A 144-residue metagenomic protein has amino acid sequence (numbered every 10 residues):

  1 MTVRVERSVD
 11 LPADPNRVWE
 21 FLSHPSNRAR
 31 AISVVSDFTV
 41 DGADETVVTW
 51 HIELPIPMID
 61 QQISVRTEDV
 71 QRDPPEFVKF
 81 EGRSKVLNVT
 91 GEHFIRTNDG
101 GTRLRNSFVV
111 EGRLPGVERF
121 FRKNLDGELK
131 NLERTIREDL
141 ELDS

Functional and structural regions predicted by a protein language model:
M1-V47: Hydrophobic ligand-binding cavity/cleft-lining segments
R4, E53-L54, T97-D99, R103 (+2 more regions): Extended beta-strand/beta-hairpin segments
R4-E6, D60-R66, L87-E92: Short, surface-exposed coil-to-beta transition loops
D10-D14, H51-P55, V70-R72, R96-N98 (+1 more regions): Solvent-exposed residues in well-ordered beta-strands and their adjoining turns, especially edge/terminal strands
V18-L22, R28, V48-W50, D69 (+3 more regions): Hydrophobic pocket/interface hotspot
D37-T39, E68, T90-F94: Short, surface-exposed charged micro-motifs
T39-R83, T135-D143: Glycine-rich portal/gate segments that line the openings of hydrophobic small-molecule binding cavities
K79-N131, E138: Beta-strand/loop substructures that line and gate deep hydrophobic ligand-binding cavities in soluble
